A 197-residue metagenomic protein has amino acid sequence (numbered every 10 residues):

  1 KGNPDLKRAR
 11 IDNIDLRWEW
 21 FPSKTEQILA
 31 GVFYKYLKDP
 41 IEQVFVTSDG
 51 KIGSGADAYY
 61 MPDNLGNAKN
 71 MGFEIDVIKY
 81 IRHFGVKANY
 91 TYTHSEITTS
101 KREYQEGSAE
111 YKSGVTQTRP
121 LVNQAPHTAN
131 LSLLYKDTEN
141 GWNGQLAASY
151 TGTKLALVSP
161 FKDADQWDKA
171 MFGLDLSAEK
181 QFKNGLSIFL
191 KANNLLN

Functional and structural regions predicted by a protein language model:
G2, D12-L16, I28, M61 (+3 more regions): Hydrophobic, lipid-facing positions within transmembrane beta-strands of outer-membrane proteins
N3-K7, P62-N64, T118-V122, D163-Q166: Outer-membrane beta-barrel domain signature
K7-Y60, K69, N193: Membrane-embedded beta-barrel scaffold of Gram-negative outer-membrane proteins
A9, E19-F21, I78-R82, T91-T93 (+3 more regions): Structural signature of outer-membrane beta-barrel channels/translocons
L16, A30, I75, A88 (+5 more regions): Hydrophobic, well-ordered secondary-structure elements that form the walls of internal hydrophobic environments
F33-L37, A56-L157: Gram-negative outer-membrane beta-barrel transporters
K38-D39, S149-V158, A178-N197: C-terminal beta-signal and adjacent terminal beta-strands/loops of Gram-negative outer-membrane beta-barrel proteins
F161-D168, L174-E179, L186: Short, glycine/charged-rich beta-strand-loop motifs at protein surfaces that mediate ligand recognition and catalysis
